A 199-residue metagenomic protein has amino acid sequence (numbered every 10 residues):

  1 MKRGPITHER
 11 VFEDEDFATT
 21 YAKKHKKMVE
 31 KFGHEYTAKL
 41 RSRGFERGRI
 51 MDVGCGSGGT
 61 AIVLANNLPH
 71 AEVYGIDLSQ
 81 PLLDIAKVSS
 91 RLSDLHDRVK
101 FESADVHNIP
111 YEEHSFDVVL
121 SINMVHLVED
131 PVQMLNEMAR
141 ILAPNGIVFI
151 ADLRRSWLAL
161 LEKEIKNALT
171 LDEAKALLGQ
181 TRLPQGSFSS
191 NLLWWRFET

Functional and structural regions predicted by a protein language model:
M1-F45: Conserved class I S-adenosyl-L-methionine
G4, F149-E198: C-terminal alpha-helical "lid/dimerization" subdomain adjacent to the S-adenosyl-L-methionine
M51, S57-N108: Class I SAM-dependent methyltransferase SAM/SAH-binding core
L120: A conserved beta-strand element that flanks and buttresses the S-adenosyl-L-methionine
H126-L127: A short His-aromatic
V132-P144: A short glycine-rich, Lys/Arg-flanked "PGG" loop and its adjoining helix->strand segment in the class I
